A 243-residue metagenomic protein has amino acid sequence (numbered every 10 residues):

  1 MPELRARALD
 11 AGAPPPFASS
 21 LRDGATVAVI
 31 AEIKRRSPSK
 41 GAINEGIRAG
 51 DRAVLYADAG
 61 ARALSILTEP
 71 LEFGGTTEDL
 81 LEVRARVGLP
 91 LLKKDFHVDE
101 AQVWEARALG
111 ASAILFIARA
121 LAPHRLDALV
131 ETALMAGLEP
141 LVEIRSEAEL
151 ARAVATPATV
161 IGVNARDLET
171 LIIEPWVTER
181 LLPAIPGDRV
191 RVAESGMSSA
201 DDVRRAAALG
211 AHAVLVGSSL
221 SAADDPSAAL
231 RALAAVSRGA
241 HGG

Functional and structural regions predicted by a protein language model:
M1-G46: An N-cap/entry alpha-helix motif that binds or orients negatively charged groups
A28, I33, K40-L141, E147-R152 (+1 more regions): N-terminal active-site wall of soluble small-molecule enzyme domains
I33, T68-E69, A118, A165 (+2 more regions): Short secondary-structure boundary segments
G50-R62, S112, A155-A165, G210-H212 (+1 more regions): Structural recognition of alpha->loop->beta junctions
V98-G110, R145-P157, A193, M197-V216 (+2 more regions): Catalytic cores of alpha/beta
E105-H124, V163-L171, L209-L230: Glycine-rich phosphate-binding active-site loops on the catalytic face of alpha/beta enzymes
V160-V216: Catalytic-face loop-and-helix region of soluble metabolic enzyme cores
R180-A184, A207, L220-G243: C-terminal helical cap(s) of enzyme catalytic domains, especially alpha/beta-barrels
